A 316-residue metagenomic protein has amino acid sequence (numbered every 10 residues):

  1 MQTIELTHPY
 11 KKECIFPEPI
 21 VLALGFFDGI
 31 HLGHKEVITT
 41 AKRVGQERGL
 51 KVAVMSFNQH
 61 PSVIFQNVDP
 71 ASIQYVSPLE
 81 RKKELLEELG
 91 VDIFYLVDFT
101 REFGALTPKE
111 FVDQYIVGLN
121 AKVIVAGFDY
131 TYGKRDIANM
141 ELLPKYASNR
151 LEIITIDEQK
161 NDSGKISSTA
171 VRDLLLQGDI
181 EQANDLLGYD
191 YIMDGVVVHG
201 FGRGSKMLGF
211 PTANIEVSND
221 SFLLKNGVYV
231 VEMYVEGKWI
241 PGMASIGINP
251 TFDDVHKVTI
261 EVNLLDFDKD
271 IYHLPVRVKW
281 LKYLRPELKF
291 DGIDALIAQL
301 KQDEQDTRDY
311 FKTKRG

Functional and structural regions predicted by a protein language model:
Q2-K11: Short acidic-hydrophobic, aromatic-tinged amphipathic segments that line or gate anion-handling sites
K11-Q74, P78: N-terminal catalytic cores of NTP/NDP-binding nucleotidyl/phosphoryl-transfer enzymes
H31, L86, I124, A183 (+2 more regions): Residue-level signal for inorganic ion chemistry
G49-A53, I93, K122, E152: Residues at the starts of beta-strands that form the adenosine-phosphate
V63-F128, Y132-S148: N-terminal Rossmann-like or analogous alpha/beta NTP/dinucleotide-binding catalytic cores that position adenine
R150-G242: Glycine-rich, Lys/Arg-enriched anion-binding loops that position phosphate/diphosphate groups for phosphoryl
G200-G316: Phosphate/ribose-recognition catalytic cores of enzymes acting on nucleotide-derived substrates
